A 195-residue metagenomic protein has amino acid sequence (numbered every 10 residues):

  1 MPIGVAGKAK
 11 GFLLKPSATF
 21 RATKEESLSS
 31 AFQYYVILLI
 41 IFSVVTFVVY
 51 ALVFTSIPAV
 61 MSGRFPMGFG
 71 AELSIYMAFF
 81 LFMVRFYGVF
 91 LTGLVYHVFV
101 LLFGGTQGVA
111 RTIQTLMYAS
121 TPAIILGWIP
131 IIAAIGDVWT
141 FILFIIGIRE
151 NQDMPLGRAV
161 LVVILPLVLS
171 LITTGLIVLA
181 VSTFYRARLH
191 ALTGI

Functional and structural regions predicted by a protein language model:
M1-F42: N-terminal juxtamembrane cytosolic/stromal segments of multi-pass membrane proteins
A9-K10, V95-Y118, R149-L156: Membrane-interface segments at transmembrane-helix boundaries
K10-L14, F184-I195: Long hydrophobic alpha-helical segments that form multi-pass transmembrane helix bundles in integral membrane proteins
P16, P58-E72, L192-I195: Perimembrane loop-to-helix junctions flanking transmembrane segments
P16, V138-M154: Transmembrane alpha-helical segments of integral membrane proteins
R21-S27, L52-M61: Membrane-interface helix-loop junction between the first two transmembrane segments
T23-A31, F65-M77, L81, Q107-G108 (+2 more regions): Membrane-helix interfacial "entry" motifs
Q33-P58, G70-H97, Q114-F144, L161-Y185: Hydrophobic alpha-helical transmembrane segments in multi-pass membrane proteins
